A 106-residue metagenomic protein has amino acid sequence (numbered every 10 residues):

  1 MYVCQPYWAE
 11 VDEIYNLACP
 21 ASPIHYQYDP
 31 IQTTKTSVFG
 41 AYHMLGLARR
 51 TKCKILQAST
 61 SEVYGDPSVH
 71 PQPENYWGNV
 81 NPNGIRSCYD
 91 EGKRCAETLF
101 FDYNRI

Functional and structural regions predicted by a protein language model:
M1-I106: N-terminal Rossmann-like NAD(P)+-binding domain of SDR-like oxidoreductases, especially those catalyzing
